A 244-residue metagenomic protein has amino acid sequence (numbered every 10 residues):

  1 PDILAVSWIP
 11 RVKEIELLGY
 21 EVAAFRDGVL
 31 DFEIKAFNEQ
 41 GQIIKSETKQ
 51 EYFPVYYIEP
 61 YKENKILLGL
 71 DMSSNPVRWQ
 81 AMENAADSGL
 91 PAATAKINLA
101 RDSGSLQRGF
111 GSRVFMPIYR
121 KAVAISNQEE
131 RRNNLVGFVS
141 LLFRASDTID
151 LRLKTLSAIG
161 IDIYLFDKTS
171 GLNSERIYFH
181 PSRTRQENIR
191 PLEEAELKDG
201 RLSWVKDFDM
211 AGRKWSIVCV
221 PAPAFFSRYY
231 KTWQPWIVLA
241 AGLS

Functional and structural regions predicted by a protein language model:
P1-C219: Intrinsically disordered, low-complexity polar/acidic regions
R152, A222-A240: Membrane-interface helix-start motif
L243-S244: Juxtamembrane or sensor-core-proximal signal-transducing alpha helices that couple sensory domains to cytosolic
